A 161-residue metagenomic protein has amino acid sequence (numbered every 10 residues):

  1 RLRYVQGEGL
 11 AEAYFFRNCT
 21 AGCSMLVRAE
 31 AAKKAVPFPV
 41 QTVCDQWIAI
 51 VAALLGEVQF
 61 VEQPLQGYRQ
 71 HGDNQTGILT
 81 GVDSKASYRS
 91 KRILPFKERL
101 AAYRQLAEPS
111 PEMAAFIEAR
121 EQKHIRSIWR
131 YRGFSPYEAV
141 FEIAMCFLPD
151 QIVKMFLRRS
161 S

Functional and structural regions predicted by a protein language model:
L2-G81: Conserved nucleotide-sugar donor-binding catalytic segment
Y14-F15, Q41-T42, G67-S161: C-terminal subregions of glycosyltransferases and related glycan-biosynthesis enzymes
